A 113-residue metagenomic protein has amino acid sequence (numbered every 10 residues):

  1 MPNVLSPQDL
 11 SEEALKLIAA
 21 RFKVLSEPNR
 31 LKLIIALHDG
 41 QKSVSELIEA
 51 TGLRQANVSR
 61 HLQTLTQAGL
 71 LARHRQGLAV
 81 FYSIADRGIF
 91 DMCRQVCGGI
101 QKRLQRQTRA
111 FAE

Functional and structural regions predicted by a protein language model:
M1-L17, I89-E113: Amphipathic alpha-helical dimerization/coiled-coil segments that flank or bridge DNA-binding/regulatory modules
S11-E13, A50-T51, L71-R73: Alpha-helical interaction segments
K16-A56, A79-G88: N-terminal helix-turn-helix DNA-binding core of bacterial DNA-binding proteins
R21, P28, A68, Q95 (+1 more regions): Amphipathic, soluble alpha-helical interaction motifs
L53-A56, A68, K102, F111-E113: Juxtamembrane/interface motifs at transmembrane-helix termini
L62-Q63: Short, hydrophobic-biased segments on the C-terminal half of alpha helices that form "recognition helices"
T66-Q76, S83: Beta-hairpin "wing" of winged helix-turn-helix
